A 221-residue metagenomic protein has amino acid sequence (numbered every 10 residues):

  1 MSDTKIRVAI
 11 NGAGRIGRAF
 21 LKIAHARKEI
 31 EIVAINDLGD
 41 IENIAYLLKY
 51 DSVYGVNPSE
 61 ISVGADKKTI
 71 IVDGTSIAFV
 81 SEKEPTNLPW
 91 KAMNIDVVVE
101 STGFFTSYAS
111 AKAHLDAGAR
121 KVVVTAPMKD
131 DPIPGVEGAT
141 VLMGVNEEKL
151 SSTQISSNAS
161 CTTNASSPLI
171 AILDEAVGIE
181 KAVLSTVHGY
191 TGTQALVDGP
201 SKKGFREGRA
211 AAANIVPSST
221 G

Functional and structural regions predicted by a protein language model:
S2-G208: N-terminal Rossmann-like NAD(P) cofactor-binding subdomain of oxidoreductases, focused on the glycine-rich
V63-K67, A213-S218: Short, surface-exposed, charge-dense and proline/glycine-enriched linear segments
K202-A210, V216-G221: Long, contiguous binding/interaction regions
